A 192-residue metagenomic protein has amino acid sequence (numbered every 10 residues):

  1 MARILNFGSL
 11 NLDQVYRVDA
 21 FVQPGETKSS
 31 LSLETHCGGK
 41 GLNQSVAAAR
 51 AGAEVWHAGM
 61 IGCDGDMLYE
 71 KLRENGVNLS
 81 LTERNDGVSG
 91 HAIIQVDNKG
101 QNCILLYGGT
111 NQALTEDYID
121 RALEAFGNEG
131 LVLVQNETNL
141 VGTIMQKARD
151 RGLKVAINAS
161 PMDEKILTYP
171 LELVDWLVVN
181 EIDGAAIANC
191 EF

Functional and structural regions predicted by a protein language model:
M1-P24: Positively charged, low-complexity intrinsically disordered leader regions
A2-L10, E70-R84, V96-F192: Ribokinase/PfkB-type carbohydrate-kinase core domain
I4, P24-H91: Substrate-binding N-lobe of the ribokinase-like
D13, S30, N43-V46, D64 (+3 more regions): Basic, gly/Ser/Thr/Pro-rich low-complexity segments located predominantly at protein N termini
Q14, D64, S89, N102 (+1 more regions): Short phosphate-engaging motifs
Y16, L33, V46-A49, G108 (+2 more regions): Ubiquitous "structural anchor" signal
V18-D19, A49-A51, T168: Residue-level detector of alpha-helical segments with a strong bias toward transmembrane helices and their helix-loop
D19-F21, N43-Q44, V155: Short, flexible segments with low predicted structural confidence
